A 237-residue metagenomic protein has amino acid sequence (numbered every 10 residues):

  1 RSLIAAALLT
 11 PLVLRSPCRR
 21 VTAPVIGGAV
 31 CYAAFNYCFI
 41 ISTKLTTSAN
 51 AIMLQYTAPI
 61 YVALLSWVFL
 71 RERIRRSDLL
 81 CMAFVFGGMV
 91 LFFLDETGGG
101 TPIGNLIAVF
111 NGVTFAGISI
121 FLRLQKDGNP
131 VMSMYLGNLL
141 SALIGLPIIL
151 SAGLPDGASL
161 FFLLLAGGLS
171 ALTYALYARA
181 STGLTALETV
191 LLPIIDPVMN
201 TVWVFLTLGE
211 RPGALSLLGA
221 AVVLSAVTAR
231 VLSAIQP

Functional and structural regions predicted by a protein language model:
S2-I4, I40-R71, N111, A186-F205: Specific alpha-helical transmembrane segments that line the substrate/conduction pathway and gating interfaces
L3, A29, A33-Y37, P59-L64 (+8 more regions): Hydrophobic/small/kink-forming positions within alpha-helical transmembrane segments of polytopic membrane proteins
A5-L12, V62-L64, T97-G153, L163 (+1 more regions): Transmembrane alpha-helical segments that form core, pore/gating elements of small-molecule transporters/exporters
L9, Y32, L64-L65, I74-L94 (+3 more regions): Hydrophobic transmembrane alpha-helices of multi-pass small-molecule transport proteins
L14-N50, Q55, L91, L164-L184: Specific transmembrane alpha-helical segments of multi-pass solute transporters/efflux pumps, especially DMT/EamA
R19-A23, I52-Q55, R71-L91, G98-N105 (+2 more regions): Loop-to-transmembrane alpha-helix entry segments
S42, T47, V68-L70, Q125 (+4 more regions): Hydrophobic/aromatic residues within transmembrane alpha-helices of multi-pass small-molecule transporters
A51-T57, L122-L140, S170-L206: Helix-helix packing/entry segments at the starts of transmembrane helices
